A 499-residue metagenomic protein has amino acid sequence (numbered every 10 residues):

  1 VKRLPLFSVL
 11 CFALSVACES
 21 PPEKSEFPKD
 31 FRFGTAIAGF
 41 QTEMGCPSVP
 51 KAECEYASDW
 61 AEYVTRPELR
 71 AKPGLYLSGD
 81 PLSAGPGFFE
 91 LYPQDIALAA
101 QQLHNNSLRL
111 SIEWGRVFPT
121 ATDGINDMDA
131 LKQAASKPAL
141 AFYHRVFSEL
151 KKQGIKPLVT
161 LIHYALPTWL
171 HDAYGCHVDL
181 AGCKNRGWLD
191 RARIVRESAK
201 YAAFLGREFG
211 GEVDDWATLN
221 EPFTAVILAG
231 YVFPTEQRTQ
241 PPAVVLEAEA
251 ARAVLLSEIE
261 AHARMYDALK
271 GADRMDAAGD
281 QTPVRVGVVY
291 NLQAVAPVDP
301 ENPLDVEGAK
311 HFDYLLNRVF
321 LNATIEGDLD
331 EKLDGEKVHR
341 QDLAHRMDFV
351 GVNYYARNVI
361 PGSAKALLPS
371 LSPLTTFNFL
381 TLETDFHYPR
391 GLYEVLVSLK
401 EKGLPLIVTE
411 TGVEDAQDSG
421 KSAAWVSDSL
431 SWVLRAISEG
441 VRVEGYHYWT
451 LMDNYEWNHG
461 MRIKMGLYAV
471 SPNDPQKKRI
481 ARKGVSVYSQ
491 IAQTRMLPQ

Functional and structural regions predicted by a protein language model:
K2-V9: Sec-dependent signal peptide recognition, specifically the positively charged N-region followed immediately by
V16-A17: C-terminal motif of bacterial Sec signal peptides marking the signal peptidase cleavage site
P21-P73, T120-T122, L140-S422, V426 (+1 more regions): Active-site region of glycoside hydrolase catalytic domains
L77-L91, W188-A192: Active-site mouth loops of central-metabolism enzymes
L77-P81, M128-L131, L380-T381: Short, basic, glycine/proline-bearing loop/turn elements
L91-E113, H345, F349: Catalytic domains of carbohydrate-active enzymes, especially glycoside hydrolases
L103-A139, Y164, W169: Aromatic-lined carbohydrate-binding/catalytic grooves of carbohydrate-active enzymes
